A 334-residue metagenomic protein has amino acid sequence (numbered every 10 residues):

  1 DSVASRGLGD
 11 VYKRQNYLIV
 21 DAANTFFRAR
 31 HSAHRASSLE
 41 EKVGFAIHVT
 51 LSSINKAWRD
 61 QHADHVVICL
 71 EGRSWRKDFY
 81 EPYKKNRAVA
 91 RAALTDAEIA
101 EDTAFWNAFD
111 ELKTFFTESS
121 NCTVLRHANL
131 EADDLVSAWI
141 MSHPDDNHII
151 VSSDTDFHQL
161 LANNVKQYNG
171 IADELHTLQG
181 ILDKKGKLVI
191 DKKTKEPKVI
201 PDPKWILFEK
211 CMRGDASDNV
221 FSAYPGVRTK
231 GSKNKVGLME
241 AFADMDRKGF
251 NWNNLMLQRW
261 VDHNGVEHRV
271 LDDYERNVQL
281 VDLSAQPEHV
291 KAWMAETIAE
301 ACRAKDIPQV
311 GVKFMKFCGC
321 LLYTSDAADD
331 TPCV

Functional and structural regions predicted by a protein language model:
D1, I47, N129-D133: A conditional alpha-helix N-cap/helix-loop micro-motif detector
D1-Y12, Y323-D329: Short, small-residue-biased leader/transition segments that mark boundaries at the very start of proteins
S2, A22, G72, T155 (+1 more regions): Generic detector of well-ordered alpha-helical packing
R6, H48-S52, D134, A138: Short, contiguous clusters of charged residues that form electrostatic/catalytic patches at enzyme active sites, used
R14-T114: Domain-level signal for Mg2+-assisted phosphodiester chemistry and nucleotide/NA-binding surfaces in nucleic-acid
A36, V89-F317: Extended two-metal-dependent nuclease catalytic cores across DNA- and RNA-processing enzymes
